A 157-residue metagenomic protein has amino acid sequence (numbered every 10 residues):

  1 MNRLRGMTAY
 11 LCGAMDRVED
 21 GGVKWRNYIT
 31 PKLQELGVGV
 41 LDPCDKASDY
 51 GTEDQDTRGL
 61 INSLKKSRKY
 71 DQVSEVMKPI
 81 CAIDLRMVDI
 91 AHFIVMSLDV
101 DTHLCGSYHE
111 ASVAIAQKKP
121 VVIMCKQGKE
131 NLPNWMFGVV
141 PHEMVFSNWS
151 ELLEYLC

Functional and structural regions predicted by a protein language model:
M1-C157: Conserved catalytic or regulatory cores that recognize and/or transform ribose-phosphate-containing ligands
